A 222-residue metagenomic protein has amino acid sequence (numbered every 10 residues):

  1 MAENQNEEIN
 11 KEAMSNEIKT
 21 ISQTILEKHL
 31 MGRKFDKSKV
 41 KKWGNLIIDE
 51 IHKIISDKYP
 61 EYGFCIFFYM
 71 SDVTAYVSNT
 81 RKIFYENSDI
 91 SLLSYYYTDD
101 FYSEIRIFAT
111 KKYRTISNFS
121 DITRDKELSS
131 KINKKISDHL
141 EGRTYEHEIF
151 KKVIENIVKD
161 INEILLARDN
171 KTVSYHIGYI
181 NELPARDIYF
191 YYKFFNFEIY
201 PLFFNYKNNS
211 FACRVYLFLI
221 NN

Functional and structural regions predicted by a protein language model:
M1-N222: A domain-level signal for the structural core that forms small-molecule/cofactor-binding pockets and catalytic centers
